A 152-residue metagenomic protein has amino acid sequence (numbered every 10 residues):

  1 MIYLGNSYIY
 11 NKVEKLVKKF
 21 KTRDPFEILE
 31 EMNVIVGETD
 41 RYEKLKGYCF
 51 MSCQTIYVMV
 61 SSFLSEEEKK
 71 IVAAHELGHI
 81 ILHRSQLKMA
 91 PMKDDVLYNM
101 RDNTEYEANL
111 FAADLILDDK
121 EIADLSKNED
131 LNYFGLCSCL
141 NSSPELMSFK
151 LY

Functional and structural regions predicted by a protein language model:
M1-Y152: Active-site hotspot residues in diverse enzymes, especially metal/ion-binding acidic/histidine motifs
